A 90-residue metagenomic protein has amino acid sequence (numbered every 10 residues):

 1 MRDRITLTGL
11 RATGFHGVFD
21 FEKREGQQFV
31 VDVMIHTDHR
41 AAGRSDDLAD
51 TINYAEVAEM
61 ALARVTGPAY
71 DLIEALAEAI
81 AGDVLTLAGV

Functional and structural regions predicted by a protein language model:
M1-V90: N-terminal, polar/charged subdomain of small-to-medium soluble alpha/beta proteins
